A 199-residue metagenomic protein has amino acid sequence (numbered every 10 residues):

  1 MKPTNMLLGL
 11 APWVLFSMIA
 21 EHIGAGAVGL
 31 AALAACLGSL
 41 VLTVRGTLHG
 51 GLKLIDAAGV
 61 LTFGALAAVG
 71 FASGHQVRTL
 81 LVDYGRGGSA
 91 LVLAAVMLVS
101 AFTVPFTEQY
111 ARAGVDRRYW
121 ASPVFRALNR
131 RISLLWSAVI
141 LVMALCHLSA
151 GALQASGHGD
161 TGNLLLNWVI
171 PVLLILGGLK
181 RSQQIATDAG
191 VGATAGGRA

Functional and structural regions predicted by a protein language model:
I19-C36: Structural signature of hydrophobic alpha-helical transmembrane segments
G38-G51: C-terminal ends of transmembrane helices
G51-G64, L81-S89: Cytoplasmic-side transmembrane-helix entry/capping segments in multi-pass membrane proteins
L81-V99, V169-P171: Alpha-helical transmembrane segments
M97-G114, I132: Membrane-water interface of transmembrane alpha-helices
G114-A138: Membrane-helix boundary/juxtamembrane motif in polytopic membrane proteins
A138-G157: Alpha-helical transmembrane segments and their membrane-interface junctions in multi-pass membrane proteins
H158-A199: Alpha-helical transmembrane segments and their immediate juxtamembrane interface regions
